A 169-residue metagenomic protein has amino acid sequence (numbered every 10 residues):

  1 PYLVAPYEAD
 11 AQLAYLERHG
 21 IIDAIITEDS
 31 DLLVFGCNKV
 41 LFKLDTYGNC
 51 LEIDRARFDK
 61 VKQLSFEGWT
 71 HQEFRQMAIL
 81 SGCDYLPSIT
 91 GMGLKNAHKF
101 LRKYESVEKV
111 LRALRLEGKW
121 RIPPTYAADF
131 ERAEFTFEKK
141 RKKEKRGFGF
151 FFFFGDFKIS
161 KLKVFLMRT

Functional and structural regions predicted by a protein language model:
P1-A9: A charged nuclease-like catalytic/ligand-binding cleft shared by nucleic-acid processing domains
P6, L44-D45, L114: Residues at the C-termini of beta-strands that transition into short coil/loop
Y7, D29-S30, Y104: Alpha-helix N-cap/helix-start capping motif
D10-E17: Beta-rich nucleic-acid/ligand-interaction surfaces
E17-Y85: Long, highly charged, low-complexity intrinsically disordered interaction regions that mediate electrostatic DNA/RNA
K60-G149, G155-T169: Non-catalytic nucleic-acid-binding/docking modules located in mid-to-C-terminal regions of nucleic-acid enzymes
